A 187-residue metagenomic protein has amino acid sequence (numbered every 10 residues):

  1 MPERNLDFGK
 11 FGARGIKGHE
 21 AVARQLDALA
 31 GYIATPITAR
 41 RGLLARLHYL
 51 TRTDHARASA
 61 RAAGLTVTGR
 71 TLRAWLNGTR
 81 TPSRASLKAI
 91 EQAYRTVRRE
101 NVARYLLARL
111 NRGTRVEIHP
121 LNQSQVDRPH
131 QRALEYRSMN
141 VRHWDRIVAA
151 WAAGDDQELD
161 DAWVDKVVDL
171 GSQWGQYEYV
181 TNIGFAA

Functional and structural regions predicted by a protein language model:
P2-F8, G12-E20, A103-A187: Intrinsically disordered, low-complexity, charge-dense segments enriched in Lys/Arg and Glu/Asp interspersed
P2-T51: A short, Lys/Arg-rich alpha-helix, primarily the initiator
A28-P36, L50-T53, G78, A150-G154 (+1 more regions): Surface-exposed polar/charged interaction patches
D54-H55, V67: Residue-level signal for the short linker/turn that defines the boundary of a DNA-recognition helix
R57-A58, R70, K88: Residues within the helices of the helix-turn-helix
A60-A62: The alpha-helix within a helix-turn-helix
G64-T81: Recognition helix of helix-turn-helix/homeodomain-like DNA-binding domains that insert into the DNA major groove
A85-E100: DNA major-groove recognition helix of helix-turn-helix/homeodomain DNA-binding modules
